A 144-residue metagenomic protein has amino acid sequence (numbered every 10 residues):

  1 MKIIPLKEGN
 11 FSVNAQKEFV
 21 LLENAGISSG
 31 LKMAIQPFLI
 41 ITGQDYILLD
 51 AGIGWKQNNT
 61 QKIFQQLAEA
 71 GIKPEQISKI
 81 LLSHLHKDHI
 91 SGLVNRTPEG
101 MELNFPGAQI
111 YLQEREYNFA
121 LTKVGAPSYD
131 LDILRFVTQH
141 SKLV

Functional and structural regions predicted by a protein language model:
M1-Q44, I53: Zn-dependent metallo-beta-lactamase
V13, K56, L85-I90, F119: Active-site environment of divalent metal-dependent phosphoester hydrolases
Q16, L93, L121-K123: Short, well-ordered secondary-structure micro-motifs
G30, L39, M101-E102, R135: Short secondary-structure boundary/capping segments
D45-I47, K79: Structural motif
L49-A51: Short acidic/histidine-rich active-site segments
N59-Y111: Active-site metal-binding motif and surrounding structural segment of the metallo-beta-lactamase
P106-V144: Metallo-beta-lactamase
